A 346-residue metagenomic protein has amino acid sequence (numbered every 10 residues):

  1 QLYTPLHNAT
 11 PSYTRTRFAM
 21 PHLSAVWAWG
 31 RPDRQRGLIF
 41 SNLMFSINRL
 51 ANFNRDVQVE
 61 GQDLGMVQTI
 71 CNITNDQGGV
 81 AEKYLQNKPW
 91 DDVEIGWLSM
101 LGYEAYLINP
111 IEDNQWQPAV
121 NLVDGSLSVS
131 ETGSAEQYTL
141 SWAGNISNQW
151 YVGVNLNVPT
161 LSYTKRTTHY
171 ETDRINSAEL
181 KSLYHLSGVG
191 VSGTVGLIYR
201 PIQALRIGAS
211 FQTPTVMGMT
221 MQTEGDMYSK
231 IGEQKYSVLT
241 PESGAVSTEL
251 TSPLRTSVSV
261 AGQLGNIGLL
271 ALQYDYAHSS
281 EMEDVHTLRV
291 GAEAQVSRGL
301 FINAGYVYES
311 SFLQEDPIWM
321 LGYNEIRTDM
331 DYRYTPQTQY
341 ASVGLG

Functional and structural regions predicted by a protein language model:
L2-T16: Surface-exposed strand-loop-strand hairpins of Gram-negative outer-membrane beta-barrel proteins
H7, A28-G346: Outer-membrane beta-barrel porins/channels
T16-H22: A structural-propensity feature for long, helix-poor, extended segments
H22-A28: Short, acidic/charged, Gly/Pro-enriched secondary-structure junctions
